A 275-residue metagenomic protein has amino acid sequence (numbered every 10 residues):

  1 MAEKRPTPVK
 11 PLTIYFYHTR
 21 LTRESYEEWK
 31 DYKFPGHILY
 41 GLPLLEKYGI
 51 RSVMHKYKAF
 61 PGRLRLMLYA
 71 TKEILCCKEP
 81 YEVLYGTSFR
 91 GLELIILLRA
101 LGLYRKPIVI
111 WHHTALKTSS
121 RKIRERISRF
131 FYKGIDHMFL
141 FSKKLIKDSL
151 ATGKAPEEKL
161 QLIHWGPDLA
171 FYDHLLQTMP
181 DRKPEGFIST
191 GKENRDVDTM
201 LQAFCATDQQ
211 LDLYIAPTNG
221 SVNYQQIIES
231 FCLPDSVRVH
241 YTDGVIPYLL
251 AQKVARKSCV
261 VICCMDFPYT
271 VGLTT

Functional and structural regions predicted by a protein language model:
M1-A2, L150, P167-P184, D198: Acidic anion/phosphate-binding donor-loop and adjacent secondary structure in glycosyltransferase catalytic cores
A59, K106-K122: A short, histidine- and acid-enriched strand-loop-helix "catalytic/donor-clamping" loop that lines the nucleotide-sugar
A70-G91, V109-I110: Short N-terminal targeting/anchoring amphipathic segment
K72-E79, S119-F139: Membrane-proximal helix-turn-helix segments that form the acceptor-binding/catalytic region of lipid-linked
D136-L160, P167-Y172: A short, active-site helix/loop in glycosyltransferases that binds the activated sugar's phosphate group
T178-R195, M200-D212: Conserved donor-binding/catalytic core segment of Leloir-type glycosyltransferases
I215, Y224-A255: Nucleotide-activated donor-binding/catalytic signature segment of Leloir-type glycosyltransferases, i.e., the conserved
K253-T270: Acidic donor-binding loop of glycosyltransferase active sites
